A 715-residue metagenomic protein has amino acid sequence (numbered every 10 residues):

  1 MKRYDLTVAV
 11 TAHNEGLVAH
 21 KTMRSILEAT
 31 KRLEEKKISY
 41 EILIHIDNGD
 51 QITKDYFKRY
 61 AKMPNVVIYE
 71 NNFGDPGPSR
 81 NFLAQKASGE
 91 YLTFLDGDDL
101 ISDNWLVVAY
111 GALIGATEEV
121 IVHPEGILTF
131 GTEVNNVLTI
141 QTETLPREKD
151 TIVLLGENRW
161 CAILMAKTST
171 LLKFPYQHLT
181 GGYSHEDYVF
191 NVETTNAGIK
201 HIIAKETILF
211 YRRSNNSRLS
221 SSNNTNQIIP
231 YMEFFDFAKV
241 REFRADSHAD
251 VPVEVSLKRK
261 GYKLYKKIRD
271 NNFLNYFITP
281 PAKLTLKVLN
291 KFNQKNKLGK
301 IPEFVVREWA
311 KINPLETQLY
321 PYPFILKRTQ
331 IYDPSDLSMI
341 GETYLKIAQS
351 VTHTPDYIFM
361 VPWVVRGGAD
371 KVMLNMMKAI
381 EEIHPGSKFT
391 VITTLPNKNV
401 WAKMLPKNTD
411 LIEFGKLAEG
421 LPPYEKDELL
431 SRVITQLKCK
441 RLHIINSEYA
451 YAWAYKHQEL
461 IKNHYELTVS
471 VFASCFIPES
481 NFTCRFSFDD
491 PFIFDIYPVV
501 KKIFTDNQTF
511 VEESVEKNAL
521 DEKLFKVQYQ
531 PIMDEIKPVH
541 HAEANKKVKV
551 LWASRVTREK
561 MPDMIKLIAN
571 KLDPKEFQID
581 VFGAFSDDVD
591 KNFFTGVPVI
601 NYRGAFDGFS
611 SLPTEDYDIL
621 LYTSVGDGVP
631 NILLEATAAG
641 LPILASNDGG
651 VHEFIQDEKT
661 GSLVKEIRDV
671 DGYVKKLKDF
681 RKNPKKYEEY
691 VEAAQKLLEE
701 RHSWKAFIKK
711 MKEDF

Functional and structural regions predicted by a protein language model:
M1-R3, M232, A245-D356: Non-catalytic membrane-proximal stalk/linker segments that position and tether the catalytic domains
I26-Y69: Acidic donor-binding segment of Leloir-type glycosyltransferases
N71-A87: Glycine-rich, basic loop-to-helix element that forms the pyrophosphate-binding segment of sugar-nucleotide handling
L106-V137: Conserved donor NDP-sugar-binding/catalytic core segment of glycosyltransferases
G182-F190: Acidic donor-binding loop at a coil-to-helix junction in glycosyltransferase catalytic cores that engages
P314-P321, F482, F486, P491 (+1 more regions): A short, active-site helix/loop in glycosyltransferases that binds the activated sugar's phosphate group
V625: Aromatic "clamp/platform" in nucleotide-sugar-dependent glycosyltransferases that forms part of the donor/acceptor
P642-A645: Short hydrophobic beta-strand element within catalytic cores of glycosyltransferases and related nucleotide-activated
